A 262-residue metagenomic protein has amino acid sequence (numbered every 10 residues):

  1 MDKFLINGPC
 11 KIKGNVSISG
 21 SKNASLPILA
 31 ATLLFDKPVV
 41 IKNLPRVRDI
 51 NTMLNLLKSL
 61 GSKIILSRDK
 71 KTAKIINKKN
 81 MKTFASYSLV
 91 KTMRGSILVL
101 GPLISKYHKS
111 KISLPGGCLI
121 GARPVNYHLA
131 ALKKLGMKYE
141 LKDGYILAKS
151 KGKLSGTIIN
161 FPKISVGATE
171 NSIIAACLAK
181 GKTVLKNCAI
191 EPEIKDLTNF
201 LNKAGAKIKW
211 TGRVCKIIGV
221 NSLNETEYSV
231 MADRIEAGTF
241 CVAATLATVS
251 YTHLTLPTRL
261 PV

Functional and structural regions predicted by a protein language model:
M1-L254, R259: Structural preference for solvent-exposed beta-strand-turn elements and adjacent flexible terminal/loop segments within
